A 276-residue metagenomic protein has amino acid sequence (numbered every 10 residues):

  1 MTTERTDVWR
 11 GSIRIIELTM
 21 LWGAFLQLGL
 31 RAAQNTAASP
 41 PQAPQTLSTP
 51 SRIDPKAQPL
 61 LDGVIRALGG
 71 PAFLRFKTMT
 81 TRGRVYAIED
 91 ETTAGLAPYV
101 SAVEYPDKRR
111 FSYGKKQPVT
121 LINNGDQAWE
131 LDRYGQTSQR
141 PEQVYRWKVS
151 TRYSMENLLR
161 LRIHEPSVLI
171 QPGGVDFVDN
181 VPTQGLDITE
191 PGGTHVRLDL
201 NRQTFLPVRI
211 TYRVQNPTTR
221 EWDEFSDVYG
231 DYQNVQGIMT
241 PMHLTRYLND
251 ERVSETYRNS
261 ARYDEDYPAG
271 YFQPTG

Functional and structural regions predicted by a protein language model:
M1-G11: N-terminal secretory signal peptides that target proteins for export/translocation
I15-Q27: Bacterial N-terminal signal peptides
F25-Q42: Signal peptide processing junction and immediate N-terminal pro/mature segment of secreted/exported proteins
Q45, S51-I53, Q58-T137, L169-G174: N-terminal mature ectodomain segment of secretory-pathway/periplasmic proteins
Q117, D179-T275: Gly/Pro-enriched, hydrophobic low-complexity segments that function as extracytoplasmic propeptides/linkers
W129-N157: Acidic/charged, solvent-exposed loop-and-adjacent secondary-structure segments enriched in E/D, K/R, S/T, and G/P
S150-D187, P207-T211: Short, conserved active-site entrance elements at the starts or edges of catalytic domains
